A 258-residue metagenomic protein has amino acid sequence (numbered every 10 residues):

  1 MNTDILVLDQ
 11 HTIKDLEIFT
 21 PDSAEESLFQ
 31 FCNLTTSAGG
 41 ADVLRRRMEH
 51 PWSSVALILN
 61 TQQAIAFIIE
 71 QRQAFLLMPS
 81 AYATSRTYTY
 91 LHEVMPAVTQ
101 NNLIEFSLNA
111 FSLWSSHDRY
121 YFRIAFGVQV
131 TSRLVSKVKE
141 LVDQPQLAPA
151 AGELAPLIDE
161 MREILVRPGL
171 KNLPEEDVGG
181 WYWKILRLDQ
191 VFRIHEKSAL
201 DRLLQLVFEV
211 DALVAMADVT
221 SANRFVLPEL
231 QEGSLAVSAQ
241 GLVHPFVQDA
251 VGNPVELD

Functional and structural regions predicted by a protein language model:
M1-N172, A199, Q205-A212, L242: Conserved amphipathic alpha-helical "coupling/scaffold" segments that transmit conformational changes between domains
I58, V178-Y182, L203: Generic alpha-helical segment signature
R162-L188: Extended, charged coiled-coil "arm/hinge" scaffolds of SMC/Rad50-like chromosome-maintenance ATPases and other large
F192-H195: An accessory alpha-helical subdomain
R202-D258: Conserved NTPase motor "head" modules and their coupling/switch loops across ABC/AAA+ ATPases, GTPases, and GHKL ATPases
